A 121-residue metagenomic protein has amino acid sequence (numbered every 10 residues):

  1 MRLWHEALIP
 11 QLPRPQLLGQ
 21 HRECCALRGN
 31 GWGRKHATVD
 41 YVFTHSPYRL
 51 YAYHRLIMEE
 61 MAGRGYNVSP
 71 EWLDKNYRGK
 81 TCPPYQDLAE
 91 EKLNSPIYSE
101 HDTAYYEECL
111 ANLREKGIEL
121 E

Functional and structural regions predicted by a protein language model:
M1-E121: Expand to "…catalyze enediolate/carbanion chemistry for C-C bond making/breaking, isomerization, decarboxylation
